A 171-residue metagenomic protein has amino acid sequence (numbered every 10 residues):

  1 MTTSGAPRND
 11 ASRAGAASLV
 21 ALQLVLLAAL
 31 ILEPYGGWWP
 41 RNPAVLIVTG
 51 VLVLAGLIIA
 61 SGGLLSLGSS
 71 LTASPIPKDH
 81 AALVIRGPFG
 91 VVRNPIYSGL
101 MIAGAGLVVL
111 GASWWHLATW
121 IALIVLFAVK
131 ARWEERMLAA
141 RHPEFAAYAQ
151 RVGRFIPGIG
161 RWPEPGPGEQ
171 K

Functional and structural regions predicted by a protein language model:
M1-I85, S98-K171: Membrane-anchoring alpha-helices and their flanking helix-loop junctions
I85-V92: A short amphipathic helical element positioned immediately N-terminal to and/or at the very start of a transmembrane
